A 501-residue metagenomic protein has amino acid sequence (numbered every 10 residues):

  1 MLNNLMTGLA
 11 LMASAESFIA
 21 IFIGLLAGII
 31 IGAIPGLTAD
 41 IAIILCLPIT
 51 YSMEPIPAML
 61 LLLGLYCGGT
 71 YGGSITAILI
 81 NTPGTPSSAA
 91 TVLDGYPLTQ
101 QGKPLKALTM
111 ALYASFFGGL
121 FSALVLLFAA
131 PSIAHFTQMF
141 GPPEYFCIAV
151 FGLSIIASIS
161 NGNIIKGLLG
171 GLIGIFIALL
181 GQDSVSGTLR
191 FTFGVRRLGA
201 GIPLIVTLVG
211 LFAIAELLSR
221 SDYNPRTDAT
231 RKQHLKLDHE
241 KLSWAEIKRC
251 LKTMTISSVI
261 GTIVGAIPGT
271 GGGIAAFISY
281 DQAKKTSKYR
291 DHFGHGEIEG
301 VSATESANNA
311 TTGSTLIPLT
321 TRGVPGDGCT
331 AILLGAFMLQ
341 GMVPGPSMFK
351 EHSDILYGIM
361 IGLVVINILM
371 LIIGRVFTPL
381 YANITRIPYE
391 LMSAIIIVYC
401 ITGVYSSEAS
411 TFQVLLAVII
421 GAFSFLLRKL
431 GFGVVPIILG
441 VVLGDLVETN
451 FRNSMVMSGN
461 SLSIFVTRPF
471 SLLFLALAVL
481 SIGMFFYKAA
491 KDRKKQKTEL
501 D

Functional and structural regions predicted by a protein language model:
M1-A58, P131, T137-Q138, L189-E297 (+4 more regions): Helix-loop-helix hairpins and the membrane-proximal interhelical loops of multi-pass alpha-helical transport proteins
L25-A39, G68-N81, I156-N161, S258-T270 (+3 more regions): Transmembrane alpha-helix interface/packing and boundary motifs in multi-pass membrane proteins, characterized by
I31-I41, I78-A89, F121-V125, V264-I274 (+4 more regions): Short helix-coil transition sites and intra-membrane helix breaks within transmembrane domains of multi-pass
A39-P48, L62, A77-P97, F128 (+7 more regions): Re-entrant/interfacial helical elements at transmembrane boundaries that shape and gate the permeation pathway
I56-L60, P97-A114, K288-G300, V324 (+2 more regions): Membrane-interface alpha-helices at helix entry/exit sites of multi-pass transporters
Y66-A77, G84, E297-R322, G326 (+1 more regions): A structural-propensity feature for long, helix-poor, extended segments
C67-G72, Y113-V125, I133, I177 (+3 more regions): Membrane-embedded alpha-helical segments of transport systems, primarily multispan ion/solute transporters
T109-D222, L339-R493: Membrane-embedded alpha-helical modules
